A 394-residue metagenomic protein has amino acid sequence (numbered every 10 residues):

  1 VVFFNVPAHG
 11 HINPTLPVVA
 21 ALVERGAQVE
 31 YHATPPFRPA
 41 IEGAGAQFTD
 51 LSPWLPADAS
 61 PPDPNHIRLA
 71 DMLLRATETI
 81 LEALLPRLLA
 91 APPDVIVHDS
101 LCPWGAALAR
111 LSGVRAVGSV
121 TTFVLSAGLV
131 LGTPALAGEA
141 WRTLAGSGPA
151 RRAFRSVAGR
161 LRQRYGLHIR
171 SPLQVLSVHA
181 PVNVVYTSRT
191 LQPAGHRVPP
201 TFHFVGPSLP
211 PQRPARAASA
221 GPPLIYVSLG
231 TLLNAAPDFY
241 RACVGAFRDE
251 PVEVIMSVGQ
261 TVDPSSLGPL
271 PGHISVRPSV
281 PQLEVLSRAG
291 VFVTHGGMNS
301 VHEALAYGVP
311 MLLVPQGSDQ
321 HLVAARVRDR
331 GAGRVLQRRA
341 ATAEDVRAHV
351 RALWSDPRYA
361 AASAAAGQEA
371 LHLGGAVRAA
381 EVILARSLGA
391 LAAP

Functional and structural regions predicted by a protein language model:
V1-H9, V18: Nucleotide-activated donor-dependent transferases that construct or modify glycoconjugates
I12-V23, F37: Short amphipathic alpha-helix
V19, I96-H98, S279-A325: A donor-sugar binding/catalytic signature common to diverse glycosyltransferases and related nucleotide-sugar
E30-L69: Conserved nucleotide-sugar phosphate-binding/catalytic loop shared by glycosyltransferases and other
R75-A145, T190: Conserved nucleotide-sugar donor-interacting segment of glycosyltransferase catalytic cores, predominantly GT-B
T190-V291: Donor-nucleotide binding loops and adjacent catalytic segments primarily of GT-B fold Leloir glycosyltransferases
S318-H349, A361: Change "using UDP/GDP/dTDP sugars" to "using nucleotide sugars
E344-P394: C-terminal amphipathic helix plus adjacent low-complexity, charged tail appended to glycosyltransferase catalytic
